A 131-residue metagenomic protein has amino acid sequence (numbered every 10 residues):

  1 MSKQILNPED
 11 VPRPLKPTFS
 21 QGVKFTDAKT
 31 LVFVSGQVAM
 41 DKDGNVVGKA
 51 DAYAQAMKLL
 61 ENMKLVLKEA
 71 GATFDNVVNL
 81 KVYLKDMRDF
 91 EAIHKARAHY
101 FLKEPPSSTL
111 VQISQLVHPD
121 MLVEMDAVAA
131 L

Functional and structural regions predicted by a protein language model:
M1-E61, L65-V78, L84-L131: N-terminal presequence-like segments and the immediate start of the first folded domain
